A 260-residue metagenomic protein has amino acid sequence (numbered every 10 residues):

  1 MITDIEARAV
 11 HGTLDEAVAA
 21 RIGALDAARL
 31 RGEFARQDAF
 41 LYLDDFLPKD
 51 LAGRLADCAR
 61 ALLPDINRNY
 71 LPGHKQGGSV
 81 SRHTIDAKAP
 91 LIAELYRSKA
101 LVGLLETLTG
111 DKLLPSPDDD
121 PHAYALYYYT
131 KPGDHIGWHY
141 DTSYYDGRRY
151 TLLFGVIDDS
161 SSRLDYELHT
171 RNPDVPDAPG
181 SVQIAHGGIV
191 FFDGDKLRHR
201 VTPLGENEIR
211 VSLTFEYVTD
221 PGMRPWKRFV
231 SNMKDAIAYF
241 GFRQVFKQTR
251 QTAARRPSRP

Functional and structural regions predicted by a protein language model:
I2-A28, R163-P260: Conserved double-stranded beta-helix
I5-T13, V18-T107: Non-heme Fe(II)/2-oxoglutarate
L43, S116, V245-F246: A mid-sequence interfacial segment
F46, L51, D146-R148, R200 (+1 more regions): Active-site-proximal flexible loops/turns
Y70-L71, H83-T84, P132-I136, F229 (+1 more regions): Short alpha-helix boundary/capping motifs
L71, P121, T202-P203: Sparse recognition of residues in long alpha-helices and their boundaries
G77-S81, L126-Y127, M233-A238: Amphipathic alpha-helical surface "interface" segments used for docking/oligomerization or membrane association within
A93, G103-K196, E208-S212, T219-K227: Catalytic core of non-heme Fe(II) oxygenases with the double-stranded beta-helix
